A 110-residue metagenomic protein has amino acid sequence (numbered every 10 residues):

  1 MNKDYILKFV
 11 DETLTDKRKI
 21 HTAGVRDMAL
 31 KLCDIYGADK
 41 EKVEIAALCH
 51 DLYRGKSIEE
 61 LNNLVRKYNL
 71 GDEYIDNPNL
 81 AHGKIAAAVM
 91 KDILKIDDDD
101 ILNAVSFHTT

Functional and structural regions predicted by a protein language model:
M1-T15: Generic N-terminal amphipathic, Lys/Arg-enriched alpha-helix
D4, A23-D27, G83-I85: A generic alpha-helix surface/boundary motif
K8-E12, I35-T110: Divalent metal-dependent catalytic cores for phosphoryl transfer on phosphate-bearing substrates
R18: All-alpha helical catalytic cores of prenyl diphosphate-utilizing isoprenoid enzymes
